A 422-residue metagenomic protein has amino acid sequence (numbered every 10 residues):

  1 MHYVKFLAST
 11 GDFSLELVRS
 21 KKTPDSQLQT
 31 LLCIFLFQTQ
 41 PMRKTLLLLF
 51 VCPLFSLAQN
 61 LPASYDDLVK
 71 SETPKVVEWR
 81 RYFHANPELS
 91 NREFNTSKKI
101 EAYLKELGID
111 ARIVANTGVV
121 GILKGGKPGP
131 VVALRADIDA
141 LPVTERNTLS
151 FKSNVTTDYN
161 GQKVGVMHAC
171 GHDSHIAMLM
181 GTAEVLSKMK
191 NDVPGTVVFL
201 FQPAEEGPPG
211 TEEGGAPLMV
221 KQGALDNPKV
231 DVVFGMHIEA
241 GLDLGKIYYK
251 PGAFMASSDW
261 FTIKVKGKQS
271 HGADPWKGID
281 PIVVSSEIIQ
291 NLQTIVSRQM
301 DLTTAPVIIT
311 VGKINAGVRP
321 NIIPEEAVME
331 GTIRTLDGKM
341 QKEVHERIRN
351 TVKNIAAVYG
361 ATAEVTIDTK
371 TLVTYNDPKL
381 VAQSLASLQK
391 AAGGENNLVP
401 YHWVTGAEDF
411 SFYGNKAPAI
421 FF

Functional and structural regions predicted by a protein language model:
M1-V4, A8-A63: Bacterial Sec-dependent N-terminal signal peptides
Q59-M167, A177-P194: Acidic/His- and Gly-rich active-site-bordering loop/insert found across diverse amide/peptide-bond hydrolases
S64, S71, K75-E78, Y82 (+11 more regions): Extracytoplasmic/secreted proteins, especially bacterial periplasmic and envelope-associated proteins
K70-P74, P87-K98, A169, D173 (+5 more regions): Soluble non-cytosolic domains of exported or imported proteins
F83, G121, L134, H172 (+7 more regions): Divalent metal-coordination and catalytic microenvironments
E106, S286-F422: Metal-dependent amide/peptide-bond hydrolase catalytic core, centered on the "pita-bread" metallohydrolase fold
T156-M167, D173-S174, V185-L186, N191-T304 (+2 more regions): Histidine/acidic-residue-rich, glycine-tolerant segments that coordinate divalent metal ions
